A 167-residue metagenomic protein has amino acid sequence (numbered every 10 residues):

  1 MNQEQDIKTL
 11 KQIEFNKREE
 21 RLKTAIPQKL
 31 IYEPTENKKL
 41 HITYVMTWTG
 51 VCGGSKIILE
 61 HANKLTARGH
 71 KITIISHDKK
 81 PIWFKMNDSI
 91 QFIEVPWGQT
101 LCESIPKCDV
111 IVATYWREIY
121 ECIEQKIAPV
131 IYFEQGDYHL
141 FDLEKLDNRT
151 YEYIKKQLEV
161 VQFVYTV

Functional and structural regions predicted by a protein language model:
M1-H41: Non-catalytic membrane-proximal stalk/linker segments that position and tether the catalytic domains
M46-I57: A short, glycine/small-residue-rich beta-strand->loop->alpha-helix junction that serves as a flexible
G54, H77, A113-Y115, V164-V167: Replace "coordinates the UDP/GDP/TDP-sugar" with "coordinates nucleotide-activated sugar donors
S55-L65: Short amphipathic alpha-helix
R68-E121: Active-site donor-binding segments of glycosyltransferases and PAPS-dependent sulfotransferases
Q99-K107, E144-V164: Membrane-proximal helix-turn-helix segments that form the acceptor-binding/catalytic region of lipid-linked
V110-V112, Q125-D142: Active-site proximal beta-strand in glycosyltransferases
W116-C122, L143, V161-V167: A short, active-site helix/loop in glycosyltransferases that binds the activated sugar's phosphate group
